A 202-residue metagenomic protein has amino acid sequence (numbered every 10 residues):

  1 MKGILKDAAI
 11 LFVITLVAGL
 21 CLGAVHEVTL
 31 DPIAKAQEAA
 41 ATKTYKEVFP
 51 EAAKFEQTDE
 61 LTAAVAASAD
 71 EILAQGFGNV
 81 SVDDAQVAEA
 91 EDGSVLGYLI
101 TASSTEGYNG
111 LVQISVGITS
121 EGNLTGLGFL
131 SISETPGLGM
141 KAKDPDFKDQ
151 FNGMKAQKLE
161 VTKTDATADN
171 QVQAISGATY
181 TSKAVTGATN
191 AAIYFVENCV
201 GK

Functional and structural regions predicted by a protein language model:
K2-K202: Flexible, solvent-exposed loop/hinge segments and secondary-structure transition points
